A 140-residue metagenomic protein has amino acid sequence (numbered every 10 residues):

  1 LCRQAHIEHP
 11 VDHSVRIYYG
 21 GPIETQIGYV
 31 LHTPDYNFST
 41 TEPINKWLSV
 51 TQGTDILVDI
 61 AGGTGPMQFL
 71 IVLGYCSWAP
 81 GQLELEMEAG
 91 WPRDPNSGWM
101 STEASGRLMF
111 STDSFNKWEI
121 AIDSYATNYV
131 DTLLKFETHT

Functional and structural regions predicted by a protein language model:
L1-V72, C76-T140: A short aromatic-anchored loop/beta-hairpin motif
